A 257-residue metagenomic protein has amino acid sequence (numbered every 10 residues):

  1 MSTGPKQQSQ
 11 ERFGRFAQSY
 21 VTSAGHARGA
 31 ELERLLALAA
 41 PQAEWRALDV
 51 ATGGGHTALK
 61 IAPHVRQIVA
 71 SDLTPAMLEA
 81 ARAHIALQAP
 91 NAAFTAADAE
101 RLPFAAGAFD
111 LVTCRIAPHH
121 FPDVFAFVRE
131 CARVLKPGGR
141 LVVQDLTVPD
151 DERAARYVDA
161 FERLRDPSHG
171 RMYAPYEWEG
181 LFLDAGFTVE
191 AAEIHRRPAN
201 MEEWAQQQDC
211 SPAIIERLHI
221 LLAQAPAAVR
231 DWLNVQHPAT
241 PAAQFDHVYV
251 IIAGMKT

Functional and structural regions predicted by a protein language model:
M1-W45, H56-K60, M77-A80, H84-L87 (+1 more regions): Conserved class I S-adenosyl-L-methionine
L48-R101: Class I SAM-dependent methyltransferase SAM/SAH-binding core
G54, V189-T257: Conserved Class I S-adenosyl-L-methionine
E100-L111: A short acidic, Gly/Pro-enriched loop at the edge of an enzyme's catalytic core that lines a small-molecule cofactor
D110-D123: A short SAM/SAH-binding and catalytic strip from SAM-dependent methyltransferases
F125-R140: A short glycine-rich, Lys/Arg-flanked "PGG" loop and its adjoining helix->strand segment in the class I
R140-L164: Conserved class I S-adenosyl-L-methionine
R171-A185: Short alpha-helix
